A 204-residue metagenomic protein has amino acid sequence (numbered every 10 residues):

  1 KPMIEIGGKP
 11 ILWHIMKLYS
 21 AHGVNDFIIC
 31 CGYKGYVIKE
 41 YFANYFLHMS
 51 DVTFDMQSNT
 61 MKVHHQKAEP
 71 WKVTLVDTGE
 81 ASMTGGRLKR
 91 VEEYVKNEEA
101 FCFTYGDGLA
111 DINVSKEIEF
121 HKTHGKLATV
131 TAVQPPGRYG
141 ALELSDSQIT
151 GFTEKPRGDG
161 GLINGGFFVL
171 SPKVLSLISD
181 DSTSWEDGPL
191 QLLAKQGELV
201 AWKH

Functional and structural regions predicted by a protein language model:
K1-E40, N44: N-terminal glycine-rich phosphate-binding loop and ensuing alpha1 helix
E5, E143, V169-S171: Short, well-ordered beta-strand micro-motif
I6, C30, T78, T131-A132 (+1 more regions): Generic beta-sheet signal
I11-H14, R87-R90, P189: Well-ordered alpha-helical segments embedded in enzymatic catalytic cores
N25-F27, L127-A128, E198: Residues at the starts of beta-strands that form the adenosine-phosphate
E40-D146: Conserved beta-loop-beta/alpha segment of the NTase-like Rossmann-fold superfamily that binds/positions NTPs
E99-T104, L109-A110, V114-K122, V133-Y139 (+1 more regions): Catalytic-core segments of class I nucleotidyltransferases/pyrophosphorylases that form NMP-activated intermediates
